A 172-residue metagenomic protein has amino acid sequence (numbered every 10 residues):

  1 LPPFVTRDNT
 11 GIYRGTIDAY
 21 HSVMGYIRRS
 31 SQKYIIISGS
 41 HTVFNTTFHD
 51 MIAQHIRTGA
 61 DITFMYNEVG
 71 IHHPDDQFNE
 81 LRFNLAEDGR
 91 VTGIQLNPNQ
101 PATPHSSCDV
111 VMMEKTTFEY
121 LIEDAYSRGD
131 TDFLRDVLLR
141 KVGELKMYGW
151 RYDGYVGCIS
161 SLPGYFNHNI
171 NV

Functional and structural regions predicted by a protein language model:
L1-I170: Unchanged
